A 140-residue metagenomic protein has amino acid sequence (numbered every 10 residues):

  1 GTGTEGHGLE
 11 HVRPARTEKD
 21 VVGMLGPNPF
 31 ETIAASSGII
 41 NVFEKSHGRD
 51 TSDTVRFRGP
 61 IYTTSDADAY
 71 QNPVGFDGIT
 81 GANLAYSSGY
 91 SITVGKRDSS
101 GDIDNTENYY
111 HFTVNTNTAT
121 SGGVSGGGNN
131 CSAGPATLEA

Functional and structural regions predicted by a protein language model:
G1-A140: Small/polar beta-strand repeat architecture
